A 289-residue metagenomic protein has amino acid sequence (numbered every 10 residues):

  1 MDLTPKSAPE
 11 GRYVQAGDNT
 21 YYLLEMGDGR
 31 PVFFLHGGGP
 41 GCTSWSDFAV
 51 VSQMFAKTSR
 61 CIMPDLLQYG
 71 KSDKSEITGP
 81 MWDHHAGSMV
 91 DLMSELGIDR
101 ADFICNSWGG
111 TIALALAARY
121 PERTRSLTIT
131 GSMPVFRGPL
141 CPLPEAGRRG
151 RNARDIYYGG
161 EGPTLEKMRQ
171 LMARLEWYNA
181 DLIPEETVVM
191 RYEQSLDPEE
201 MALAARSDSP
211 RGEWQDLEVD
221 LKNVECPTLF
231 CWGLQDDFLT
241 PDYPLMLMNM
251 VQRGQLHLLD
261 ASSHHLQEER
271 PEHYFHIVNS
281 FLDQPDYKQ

Functional and structural regions predicted by a protein language model:
Y22-K71: Conserved HGGG/HGGXW glycine-rich cap/lid loop of the alpha/beta-hydrolase fold
Q53, M63-I104, H276: Active-site loop/oxyanion-hole signature of alpha/beta-hydrolase fold enzymes
C105, G109, A113: Gly/Ala-rich beta-loop-alpha elbow adjacent to hydrolase catalytic centers
L114, A118, R125-P163: Flexible "cap/lid" loop of the alpha/beta hydrolase fold
G138, P144, E161-N223: Conserved alpha/beta-hydrolase catalytic His-Asp/Glu region
V224, F230-W232: Short beta-strand/loop motif that positions the catalytic acidic residue of the alpha/beta-hydrolase fold
Q235-L239: Acidic catalytic loop of the alpha/beta-hydrolase fold
G254-Q289: Catalytic active-site module of serine/aspartate enzymes centered on a nucleophile-bearing elbow/loop
